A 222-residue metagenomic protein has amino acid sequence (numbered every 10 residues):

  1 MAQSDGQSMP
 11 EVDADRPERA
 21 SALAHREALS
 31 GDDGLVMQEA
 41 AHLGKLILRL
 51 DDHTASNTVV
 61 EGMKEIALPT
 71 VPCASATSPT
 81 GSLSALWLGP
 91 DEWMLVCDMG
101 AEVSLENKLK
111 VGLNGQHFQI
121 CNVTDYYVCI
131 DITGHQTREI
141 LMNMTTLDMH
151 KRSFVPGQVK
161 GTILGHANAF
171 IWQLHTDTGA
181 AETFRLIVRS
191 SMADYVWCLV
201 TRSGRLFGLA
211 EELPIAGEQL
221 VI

Functional and structural regions predicted by a protein language model:
M1-I222: Basic, glycine/lysine-rich polyanion-binding surfaces/domains
